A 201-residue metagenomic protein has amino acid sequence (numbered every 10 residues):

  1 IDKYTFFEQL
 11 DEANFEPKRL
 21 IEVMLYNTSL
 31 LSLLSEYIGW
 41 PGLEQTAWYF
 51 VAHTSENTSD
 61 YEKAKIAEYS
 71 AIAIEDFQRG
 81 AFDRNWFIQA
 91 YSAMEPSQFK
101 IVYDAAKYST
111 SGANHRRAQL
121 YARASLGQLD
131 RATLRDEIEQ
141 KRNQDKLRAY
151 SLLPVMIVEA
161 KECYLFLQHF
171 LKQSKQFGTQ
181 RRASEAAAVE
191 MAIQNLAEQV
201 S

Functional and structural regions predicted by a protein language model:
I1-S59: Non-catalytic protein-protein interaction scaffold segments in large eukaryotic complex-forming proteins
D2, D11, F15, L25 (+6 more regions): Alpha-helical repeat scaffolds in large eukaryotic proteins
L20-M24, L30, L34, A47 (+5 more regions): Generic structural signal of hydrophobic/aromatic residues within well-ordered alpha-helices of folded domains
G39, A52-I74, Q89, D136-N143 (+1 more regions): Charged, long alpha-helical assembly modules
E62-Y103: Alpha-solenoid helical repeat scaffolds
A93-Q194: Alpha-helical protein-protein interaction scaffolds
M191, V200-S201: Extended alpha-helical interface modules used as scaffolds for assembling large macromolecular complexes
